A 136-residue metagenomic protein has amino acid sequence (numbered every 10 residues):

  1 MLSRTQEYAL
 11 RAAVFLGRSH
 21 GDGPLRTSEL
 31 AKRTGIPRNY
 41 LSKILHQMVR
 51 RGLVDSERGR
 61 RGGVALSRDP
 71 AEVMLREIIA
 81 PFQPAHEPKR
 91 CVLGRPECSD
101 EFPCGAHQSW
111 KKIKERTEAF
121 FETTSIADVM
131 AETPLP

Functional and structural regions predicted by a protein language model:
L2-R4, Y8-I36, D55: N-terminal helix-turn-helix DNA-binding core of bacterial DNA-binding proteins
A13, L45-H46: Short, hydrophobic-biased segments on the C-terminal half of alpha helices that form "recognition helices"
R26-T27, A65-S67: Solvent-exposed interaction patches of small proteins and small membrane subunits
K32, V49-R50: Alpha-helical residues within the helix-turn-helix
N39: Key DNA-contact positions within bacterial/archaeal DNA-binding proteins
R51-L66: Beta-hairpin "wing" of winged helix-turn-helix
S67-P136: Non-DNA-binding regulatory cores of transcription-related proteins, predominantly C-terminal effector-binding
